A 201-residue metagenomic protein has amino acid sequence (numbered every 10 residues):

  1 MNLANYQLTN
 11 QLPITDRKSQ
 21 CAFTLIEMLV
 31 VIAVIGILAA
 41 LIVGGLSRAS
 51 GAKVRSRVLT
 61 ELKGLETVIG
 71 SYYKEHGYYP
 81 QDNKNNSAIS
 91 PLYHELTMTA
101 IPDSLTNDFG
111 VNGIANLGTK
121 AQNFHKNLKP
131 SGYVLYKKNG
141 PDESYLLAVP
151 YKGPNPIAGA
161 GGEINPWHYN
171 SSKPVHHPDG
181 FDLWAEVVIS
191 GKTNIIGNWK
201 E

Functional and structural regions predicted by a protein language model:
M1-F23: N-terminal leader/signal peptides at the extreme start of proteins
T9, I14, A33-I35, S71: N-terminal processing/targeting junctions
Q11, F23, I42, S47 (+4 more regions): A general, composition-driven signal for non-globular sequence regions
S19-A49, V54, V58: N-terminal single-pass transmembrane signal-anchor helix
R55, L59-E201: N-terminal pilin/flagellin-like segments and related low-complexity appendage regions
